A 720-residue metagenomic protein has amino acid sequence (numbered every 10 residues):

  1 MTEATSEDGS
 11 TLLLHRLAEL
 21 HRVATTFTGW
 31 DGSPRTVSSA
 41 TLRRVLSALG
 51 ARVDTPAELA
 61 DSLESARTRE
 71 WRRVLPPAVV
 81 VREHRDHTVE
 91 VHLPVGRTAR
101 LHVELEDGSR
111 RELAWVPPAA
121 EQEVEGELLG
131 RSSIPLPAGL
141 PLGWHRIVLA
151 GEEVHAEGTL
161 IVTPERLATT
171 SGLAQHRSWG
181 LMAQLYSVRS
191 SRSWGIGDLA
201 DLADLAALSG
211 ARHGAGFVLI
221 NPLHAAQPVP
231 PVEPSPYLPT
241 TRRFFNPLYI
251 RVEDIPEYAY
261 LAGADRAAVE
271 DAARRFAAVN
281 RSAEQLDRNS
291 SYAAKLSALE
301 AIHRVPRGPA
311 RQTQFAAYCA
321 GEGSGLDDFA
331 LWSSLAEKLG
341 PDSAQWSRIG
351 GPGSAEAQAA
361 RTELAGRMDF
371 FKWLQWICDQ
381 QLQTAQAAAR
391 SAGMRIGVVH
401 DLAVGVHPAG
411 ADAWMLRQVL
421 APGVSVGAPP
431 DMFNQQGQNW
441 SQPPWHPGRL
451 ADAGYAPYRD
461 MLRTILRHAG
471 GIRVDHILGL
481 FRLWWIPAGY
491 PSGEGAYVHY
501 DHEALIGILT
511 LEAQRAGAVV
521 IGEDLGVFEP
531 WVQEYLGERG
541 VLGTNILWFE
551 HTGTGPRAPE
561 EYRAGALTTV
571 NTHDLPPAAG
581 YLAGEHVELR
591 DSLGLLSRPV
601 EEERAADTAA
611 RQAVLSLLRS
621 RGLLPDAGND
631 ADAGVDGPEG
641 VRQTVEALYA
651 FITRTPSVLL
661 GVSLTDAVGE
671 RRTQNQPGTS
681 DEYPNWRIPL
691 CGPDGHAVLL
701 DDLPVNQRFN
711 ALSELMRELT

Functional and structural regions predicted by a protein language model:
M1-I220, Y258-G263, Q514, V519 (+4 more regions): Carbohydrate-interacting/catalytic domains
S47-D86, E90-L149, V162-M415: Acidic/aromatic-lined carbohydrate-recognition and catalytic surfaces of CAZymes acting on diverse glycans
G108, V229-D379, G405-L659, T665-D666 (+2 more regions): Alpha-amylase-like alpha-glycosidases and glucanotransferases acting on alpha-linked glucans and related
